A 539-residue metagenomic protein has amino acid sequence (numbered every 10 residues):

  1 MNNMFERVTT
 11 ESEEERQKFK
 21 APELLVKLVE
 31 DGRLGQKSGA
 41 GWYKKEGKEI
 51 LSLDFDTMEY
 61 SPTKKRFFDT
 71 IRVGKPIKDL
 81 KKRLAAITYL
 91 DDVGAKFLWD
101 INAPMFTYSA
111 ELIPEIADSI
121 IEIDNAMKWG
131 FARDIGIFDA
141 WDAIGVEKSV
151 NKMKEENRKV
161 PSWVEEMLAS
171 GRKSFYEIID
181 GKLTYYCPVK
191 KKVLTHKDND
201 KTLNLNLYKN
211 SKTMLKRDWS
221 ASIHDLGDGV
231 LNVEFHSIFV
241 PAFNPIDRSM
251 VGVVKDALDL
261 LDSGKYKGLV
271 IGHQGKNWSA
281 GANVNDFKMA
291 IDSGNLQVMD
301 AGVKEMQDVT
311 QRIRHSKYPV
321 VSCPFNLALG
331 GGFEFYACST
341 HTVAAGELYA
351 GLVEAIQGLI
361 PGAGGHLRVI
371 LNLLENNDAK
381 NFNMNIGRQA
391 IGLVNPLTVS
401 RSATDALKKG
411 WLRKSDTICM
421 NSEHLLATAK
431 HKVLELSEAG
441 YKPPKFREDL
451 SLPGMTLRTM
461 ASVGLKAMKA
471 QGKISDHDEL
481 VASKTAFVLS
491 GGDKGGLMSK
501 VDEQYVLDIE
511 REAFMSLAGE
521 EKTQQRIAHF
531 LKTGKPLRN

Functional and structural regions predicted by a protein language model:
M1-L269, H273-K276, N285-E305, Q311-Y318 (+5 more regions): N-terminal glycine-rich phosphate-binding loop for ADP-containing cofactors
W278-A280: A structural motif shared across PLP-dependent enzymes of the aminotransferase-like
